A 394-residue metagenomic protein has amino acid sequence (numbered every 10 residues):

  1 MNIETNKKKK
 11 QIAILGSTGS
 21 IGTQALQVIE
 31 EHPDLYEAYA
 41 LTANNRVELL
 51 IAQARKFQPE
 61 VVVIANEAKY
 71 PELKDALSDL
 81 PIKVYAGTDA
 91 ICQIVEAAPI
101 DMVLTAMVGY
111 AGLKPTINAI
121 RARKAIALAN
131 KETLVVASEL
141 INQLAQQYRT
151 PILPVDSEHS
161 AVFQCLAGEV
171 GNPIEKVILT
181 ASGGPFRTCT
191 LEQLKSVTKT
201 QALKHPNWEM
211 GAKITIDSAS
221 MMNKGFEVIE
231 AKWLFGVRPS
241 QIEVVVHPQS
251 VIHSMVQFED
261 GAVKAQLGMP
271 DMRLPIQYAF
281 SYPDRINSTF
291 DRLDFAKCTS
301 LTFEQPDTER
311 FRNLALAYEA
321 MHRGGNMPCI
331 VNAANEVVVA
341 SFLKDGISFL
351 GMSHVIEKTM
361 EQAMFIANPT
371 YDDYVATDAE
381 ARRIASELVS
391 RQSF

Functional and structural regions predicted by a protein language model:
M1-F394: Catalytic, metal-anchored helix/loop core of enzyme active sites in primary metabolism
